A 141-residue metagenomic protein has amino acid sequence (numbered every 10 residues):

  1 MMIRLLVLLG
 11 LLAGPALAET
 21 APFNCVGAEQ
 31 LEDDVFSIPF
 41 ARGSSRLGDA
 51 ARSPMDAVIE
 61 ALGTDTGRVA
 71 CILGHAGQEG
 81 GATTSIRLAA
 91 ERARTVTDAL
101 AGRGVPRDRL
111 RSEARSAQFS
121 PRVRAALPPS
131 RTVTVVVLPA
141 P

Functional and structural regions predicted by a protein language model:
M1-L8: Sec-dependent signal peptide recognition, specifically the positively charged N-region followed immediately by
A13-P15: N-terminal signal peptide c-region/cleavage motif recognized by signal peptidases
L17-R68, A126, P139-P141: Periplasmic peptidoglycan-binding/tethering modules of Gram-negative envelope proteins
F40, I72-H75: Short loop/turn segments at strand-loop or loop-helix junctions that form parts of catalytic or ligand-binding pockets
R68-A70, D108: Short beta-strand/loop motifs in extracellular/secreted proteins, especially within beta-sandwich accessory domains
H75-P141: Periplasmic OmpA-like peptidoglycan-binding domain that tethers envelope proteins to the cell wall
